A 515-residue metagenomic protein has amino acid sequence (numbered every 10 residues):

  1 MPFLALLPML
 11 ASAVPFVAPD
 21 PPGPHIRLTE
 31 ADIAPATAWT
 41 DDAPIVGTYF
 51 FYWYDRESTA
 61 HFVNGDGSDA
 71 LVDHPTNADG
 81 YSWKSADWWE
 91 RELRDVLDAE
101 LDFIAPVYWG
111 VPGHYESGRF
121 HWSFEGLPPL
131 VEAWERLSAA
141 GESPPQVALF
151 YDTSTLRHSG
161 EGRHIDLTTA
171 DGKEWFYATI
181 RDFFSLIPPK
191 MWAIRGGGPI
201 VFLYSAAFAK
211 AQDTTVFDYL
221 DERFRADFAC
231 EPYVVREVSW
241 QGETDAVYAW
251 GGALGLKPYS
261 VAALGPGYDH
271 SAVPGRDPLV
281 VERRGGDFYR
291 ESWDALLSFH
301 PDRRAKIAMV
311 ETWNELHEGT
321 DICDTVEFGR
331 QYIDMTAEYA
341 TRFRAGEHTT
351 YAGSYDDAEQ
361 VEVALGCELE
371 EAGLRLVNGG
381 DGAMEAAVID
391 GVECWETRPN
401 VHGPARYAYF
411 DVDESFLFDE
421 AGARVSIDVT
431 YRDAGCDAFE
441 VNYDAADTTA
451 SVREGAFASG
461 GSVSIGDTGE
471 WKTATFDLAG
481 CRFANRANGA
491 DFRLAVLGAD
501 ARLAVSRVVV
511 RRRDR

Functional and structural regions predicted by a protein language model:
M1-M9: Sec-dependent signal peptide recognition, specifically the positively charged N-region followed immediately by
L7, A13, V388-I389: Short stretches within intrinsically disordered, low-complexity N-terminal or propeptide regions
V14-Q360, A421, T430-A434, D444-A446 (+3 more regions): Glycan-processing catalytic domains of CAZymes
A352-F418, S451-A456, V509: Glycan-recognition and processing domains
G403-R482: Extracellular ligand-binding interfaces
V425, N488-F492: Exposed beta-strand face motif in extracellular beta-rich ectodomains
